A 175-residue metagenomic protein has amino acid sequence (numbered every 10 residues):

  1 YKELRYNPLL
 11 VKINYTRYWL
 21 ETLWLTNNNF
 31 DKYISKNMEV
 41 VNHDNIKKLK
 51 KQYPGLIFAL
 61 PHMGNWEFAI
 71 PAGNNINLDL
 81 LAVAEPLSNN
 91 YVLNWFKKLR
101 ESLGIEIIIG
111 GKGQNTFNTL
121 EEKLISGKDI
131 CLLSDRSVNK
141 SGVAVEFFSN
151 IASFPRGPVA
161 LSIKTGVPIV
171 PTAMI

Functional and structural regions predicted by a protein language model:
Y1-M38: Negatively charged linear elements and acidic catalytic determinants
T26-I175: Soluble catalytic domains of membrane acyltransferases
